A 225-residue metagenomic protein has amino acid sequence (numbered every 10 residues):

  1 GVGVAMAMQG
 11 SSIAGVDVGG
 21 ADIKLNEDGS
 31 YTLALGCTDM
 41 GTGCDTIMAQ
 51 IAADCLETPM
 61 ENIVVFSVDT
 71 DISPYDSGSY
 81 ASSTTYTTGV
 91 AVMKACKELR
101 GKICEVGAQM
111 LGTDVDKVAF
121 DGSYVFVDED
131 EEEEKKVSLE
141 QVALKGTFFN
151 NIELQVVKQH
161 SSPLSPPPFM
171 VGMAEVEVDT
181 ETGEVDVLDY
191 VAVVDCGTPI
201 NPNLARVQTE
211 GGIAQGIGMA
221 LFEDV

Functional and structural regions predicted by a protein language model:
G1-V225: Cofactor-binding beta-sheet edge motifs in enzyme active sites
